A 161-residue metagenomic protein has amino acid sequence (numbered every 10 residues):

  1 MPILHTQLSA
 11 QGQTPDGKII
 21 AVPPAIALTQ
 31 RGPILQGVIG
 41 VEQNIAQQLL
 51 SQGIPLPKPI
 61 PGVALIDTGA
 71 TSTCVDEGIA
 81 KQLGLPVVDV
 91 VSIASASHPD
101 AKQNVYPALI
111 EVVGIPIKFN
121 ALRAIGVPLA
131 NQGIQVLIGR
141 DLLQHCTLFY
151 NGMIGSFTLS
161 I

Functional and structural regions predicted by a protein language model:
M1-I161: Pepsin/retropepsin-fold aspartyl endopeptidases
